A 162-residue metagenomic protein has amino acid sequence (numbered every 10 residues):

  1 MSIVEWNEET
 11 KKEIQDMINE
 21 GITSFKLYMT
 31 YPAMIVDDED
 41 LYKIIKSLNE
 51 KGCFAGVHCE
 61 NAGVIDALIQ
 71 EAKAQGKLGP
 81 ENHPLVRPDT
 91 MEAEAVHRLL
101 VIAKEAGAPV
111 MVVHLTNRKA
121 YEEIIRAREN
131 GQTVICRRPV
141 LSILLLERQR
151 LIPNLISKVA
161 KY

Functional and structural regions predicted by a protein language model:
E9-Y28, A33-Y162: Histidine/acidic residue-rich metal-binding segments in metalloenzymes
